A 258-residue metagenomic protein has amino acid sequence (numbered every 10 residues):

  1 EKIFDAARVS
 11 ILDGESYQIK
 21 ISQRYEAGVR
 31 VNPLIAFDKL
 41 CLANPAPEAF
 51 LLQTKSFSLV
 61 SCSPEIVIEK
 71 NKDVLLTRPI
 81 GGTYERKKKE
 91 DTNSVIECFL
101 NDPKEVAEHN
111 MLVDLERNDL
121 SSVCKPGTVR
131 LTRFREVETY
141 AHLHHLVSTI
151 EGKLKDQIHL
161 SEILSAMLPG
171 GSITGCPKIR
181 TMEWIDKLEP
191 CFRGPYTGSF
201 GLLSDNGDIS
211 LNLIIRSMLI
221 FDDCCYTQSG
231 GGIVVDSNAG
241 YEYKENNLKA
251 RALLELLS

Functional and structural regions predicted by a protein language model:
E1-S258: Extended alpha-helical targeting/anchoring segments, especially N-terminal organellar/secretory targeting helices
